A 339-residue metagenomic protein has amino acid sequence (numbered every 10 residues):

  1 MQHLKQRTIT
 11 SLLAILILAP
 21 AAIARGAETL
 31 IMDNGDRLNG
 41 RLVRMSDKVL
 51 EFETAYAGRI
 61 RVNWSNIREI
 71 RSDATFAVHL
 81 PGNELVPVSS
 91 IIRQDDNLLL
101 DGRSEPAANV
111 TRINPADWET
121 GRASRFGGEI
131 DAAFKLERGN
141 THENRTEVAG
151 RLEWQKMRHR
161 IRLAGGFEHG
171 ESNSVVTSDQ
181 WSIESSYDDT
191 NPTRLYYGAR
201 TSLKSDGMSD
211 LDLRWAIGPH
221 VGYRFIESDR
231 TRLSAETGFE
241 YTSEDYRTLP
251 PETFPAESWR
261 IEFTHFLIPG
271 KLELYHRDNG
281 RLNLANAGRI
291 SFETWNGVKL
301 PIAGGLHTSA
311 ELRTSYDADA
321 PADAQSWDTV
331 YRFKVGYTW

Functional and structural regions predicted by a protein language model:
A24-Q155, R162-A164: Compositionally biased alpha-helical segments
E129-D131, R145-A149, Q180-E184, R214 (+4 more regions): Membrane-embedded beta-strand positions in outer-membrane beta-barrel channels/transporters
A132-F134, G150, L163-H169, I183-Y187 (+6 more regions): Transmembrane beta-barrel strands of outer-membrane/channel proteins
F134-R138, K156, F167-E171, L203-G207 (+6 more regions): Transmembrane beta-strands of outer-membrane beta-barrel pores
L136-N144, E171-S178, S205-L213, R247-T253 (+2 more regions): Solvent-exposed loop/turn segments connecting transmembrane beta-strands in outer-membrane beta-barrel proteins
M157-L163, T193-Y197, S228-L233, F266-L274 (+1 more regions): Repeated loop/turn-to-beta-strand initiation elements of outer-membrane beta-barrel proteins
R230-L282: Detector for outer-membrane/organellar transmembrane beta-barrel domains, recognizing the amphipathic beta-strand
W327-W339: Outer-membrane beta-barrel "beta-signal"
